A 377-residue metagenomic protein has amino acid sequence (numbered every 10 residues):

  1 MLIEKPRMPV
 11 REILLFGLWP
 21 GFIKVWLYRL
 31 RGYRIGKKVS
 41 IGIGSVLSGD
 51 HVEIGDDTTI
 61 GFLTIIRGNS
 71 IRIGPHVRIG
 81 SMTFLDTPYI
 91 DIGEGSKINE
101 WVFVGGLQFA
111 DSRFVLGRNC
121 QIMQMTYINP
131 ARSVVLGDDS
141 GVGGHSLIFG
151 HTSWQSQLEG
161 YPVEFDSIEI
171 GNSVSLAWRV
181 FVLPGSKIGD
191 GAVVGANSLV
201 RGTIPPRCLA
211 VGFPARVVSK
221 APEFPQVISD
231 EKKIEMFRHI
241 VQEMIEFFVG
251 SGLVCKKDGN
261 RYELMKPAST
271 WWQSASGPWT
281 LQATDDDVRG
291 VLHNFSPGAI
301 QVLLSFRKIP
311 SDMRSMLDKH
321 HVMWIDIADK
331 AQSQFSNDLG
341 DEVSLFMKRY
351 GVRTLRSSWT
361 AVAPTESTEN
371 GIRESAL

Functional and structural regions predicted by a protein language model:
M1-K38, F213-L377: Terminal amphipathic alpha-helical/low-complexity segments used for targeting or macromolecular assembly
M1-V52, D56-S81: N-terminal capping/interface segment
S45-S186, F213-P214, K220-P222: Flexible, glycine/small-residue-enriched loop-and-beta-strand segment within the central core of proteins
G191-G195: Canonical bilayer-spanning transmembrane alpha-helix
G202: Short helix N-cap motif at coil->helix boundaries in the Bergerat
P205-P206: Conserved beta-to-alpha transition
A210: Conserved active-site beta-strand element of glycosyltransferases/polysaccharide synthases
